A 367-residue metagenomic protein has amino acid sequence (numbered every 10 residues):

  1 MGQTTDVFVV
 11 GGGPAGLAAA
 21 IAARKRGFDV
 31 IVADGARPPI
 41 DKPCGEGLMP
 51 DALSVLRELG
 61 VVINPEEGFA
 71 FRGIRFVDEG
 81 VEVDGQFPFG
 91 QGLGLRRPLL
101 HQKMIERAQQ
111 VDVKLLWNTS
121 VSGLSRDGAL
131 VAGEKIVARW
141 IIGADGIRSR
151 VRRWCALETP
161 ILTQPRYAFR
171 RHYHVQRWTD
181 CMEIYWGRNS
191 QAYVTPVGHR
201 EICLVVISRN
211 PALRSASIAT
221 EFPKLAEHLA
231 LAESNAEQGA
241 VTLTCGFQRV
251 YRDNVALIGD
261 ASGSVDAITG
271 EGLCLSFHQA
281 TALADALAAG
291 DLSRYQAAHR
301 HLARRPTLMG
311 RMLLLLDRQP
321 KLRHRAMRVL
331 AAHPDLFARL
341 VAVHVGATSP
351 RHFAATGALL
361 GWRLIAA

Functional and structural regions predicted by a protein language model:
G2, S54, P65-A70, R75-W154 (+2 more regions): Conserved N-terminal helical subregion
G2-A15: Beta1/beta-strand and adjacent pyrophosphate-binding region of the FAD-binding site in flavoprotein oxidoreductases
A15, P38, R148: Conserved Rossmann-like nucleotide-cofactor binding loop
R24-C44: Glycine-rich FAD pyrophosphate-binding loop
R37-L59: Conserved N-terminal glycine-rich FAD pyrophosphate-binding loop of Rossmann-like flavoproteins
A144-K224: Conserved FAD-binding catalytic core of PHBH/FMO-like flavoproteins
N210-A284, S293-R294: FAD/FMN-dependent oxidoreductases across multiple families
D285-A367: C-terminal helical "tail/cap" subdomain of flavin- and related membrane-associated enzymes
